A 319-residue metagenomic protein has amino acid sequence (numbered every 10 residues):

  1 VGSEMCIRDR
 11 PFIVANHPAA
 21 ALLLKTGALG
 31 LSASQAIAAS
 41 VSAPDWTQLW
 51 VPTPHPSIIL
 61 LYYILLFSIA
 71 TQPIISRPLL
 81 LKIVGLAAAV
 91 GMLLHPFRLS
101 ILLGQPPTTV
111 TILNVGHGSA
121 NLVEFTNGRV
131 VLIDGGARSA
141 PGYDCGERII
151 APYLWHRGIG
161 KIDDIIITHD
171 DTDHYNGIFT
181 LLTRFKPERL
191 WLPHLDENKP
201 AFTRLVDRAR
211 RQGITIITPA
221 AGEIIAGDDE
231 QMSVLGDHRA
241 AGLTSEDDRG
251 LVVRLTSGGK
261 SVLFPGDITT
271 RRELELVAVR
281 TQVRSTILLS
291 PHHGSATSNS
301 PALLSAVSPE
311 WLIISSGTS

Functional and structural regions predicted by a protein language model:
E4, D9-S319: Non-globular, low-confidence helical/coil segments that flank catalytic cores
